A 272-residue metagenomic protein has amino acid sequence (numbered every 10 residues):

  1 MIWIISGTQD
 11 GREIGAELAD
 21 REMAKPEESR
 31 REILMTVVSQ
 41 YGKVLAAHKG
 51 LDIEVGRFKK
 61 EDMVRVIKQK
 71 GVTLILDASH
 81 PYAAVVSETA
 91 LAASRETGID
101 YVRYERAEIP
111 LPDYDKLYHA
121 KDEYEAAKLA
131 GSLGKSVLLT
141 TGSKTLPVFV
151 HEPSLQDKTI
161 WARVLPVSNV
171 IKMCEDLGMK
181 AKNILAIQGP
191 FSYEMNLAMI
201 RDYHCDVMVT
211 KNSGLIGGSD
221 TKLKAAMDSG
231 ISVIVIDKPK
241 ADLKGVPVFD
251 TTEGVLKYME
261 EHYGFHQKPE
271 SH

Functional and structural regions predicted by a protein language model:
I2-E22, R31-Q40: N-terminal basic/disordered segments at the start of proteins
L34-R57, P112-K116, I171-L177: N-terminal beta-loop-helix "entrance" segment that forms/cooperates in small-molecule cofactor or anionic ligand
V37-K43, Y104-P110, S143-T145, P166-N169 (+1 more regions): Short, polar loop motifs at secondary-structure junctions
G50-I67, A186-M195: Glycine-rich, highly charged phosphate/nucleotide-binding loops
V64-E125: Glycine/small-residue-rich loop that forms an oxyanion/phosphate-binding "nest" at active or ligand-binding sites
G142-I184: Anionic-ligand binding region
E175-A181, I187-L197, D202-Y203, V207 (+2 more regions): A C-terminal functional module that forms or caps the active site or interfaces directly with catalytic machinery
I200-Y203, V207, N212-L215, S219 (+1 more regions): C-terminal functional extensions of proteins
